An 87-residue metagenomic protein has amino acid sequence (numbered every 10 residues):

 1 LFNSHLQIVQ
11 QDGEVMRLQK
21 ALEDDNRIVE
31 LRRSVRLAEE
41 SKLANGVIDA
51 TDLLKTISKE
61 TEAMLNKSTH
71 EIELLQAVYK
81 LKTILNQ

Functional and structural regions predicted by a protein language model:
L1-N66, E73-I84: Amphipathic alpha-helical coiled-coil segments
Q87: Small/polar (Gly/Ser/Thr/Ala-rich) solvent-exposed segments that form structured loops/beta-strands/short helices used
